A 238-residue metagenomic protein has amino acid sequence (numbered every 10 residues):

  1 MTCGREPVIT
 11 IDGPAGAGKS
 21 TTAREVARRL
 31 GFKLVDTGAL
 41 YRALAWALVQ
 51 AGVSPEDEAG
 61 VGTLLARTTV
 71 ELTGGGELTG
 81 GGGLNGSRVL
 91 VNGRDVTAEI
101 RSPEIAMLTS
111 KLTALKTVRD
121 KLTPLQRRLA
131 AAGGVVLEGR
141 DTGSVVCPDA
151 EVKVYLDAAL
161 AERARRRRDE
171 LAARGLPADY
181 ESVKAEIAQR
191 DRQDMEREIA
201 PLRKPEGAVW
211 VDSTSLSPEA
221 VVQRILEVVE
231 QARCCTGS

Functional and structural regions predicted by a protein language model:
G4-V8, A132: Pre-Walker A (Motif I) flank of P-loop NTPase domains
I11: Hydrophobic anchor at the beta1->P-loop junction of P-loop NTPases
A15: The conserved Walker
K19: Conserved lysine of the Walker
T22: Hydrophobic positions on the alpha1 helix immediately C-terminal to the Walker A/P-loop
R28-P103: N-terminal phosphate/diphosphate-binding loop that engages ATP/GTP or pyrophosphate donors across diverse enzyme folds
L90-T97, R168-R174, Q193, R197-S238: NTP-dependent small-molecule kinase module
T97-L176: ATP-dependent NMP and nucleoside kinases share a basic, alpha-helical "lid"
